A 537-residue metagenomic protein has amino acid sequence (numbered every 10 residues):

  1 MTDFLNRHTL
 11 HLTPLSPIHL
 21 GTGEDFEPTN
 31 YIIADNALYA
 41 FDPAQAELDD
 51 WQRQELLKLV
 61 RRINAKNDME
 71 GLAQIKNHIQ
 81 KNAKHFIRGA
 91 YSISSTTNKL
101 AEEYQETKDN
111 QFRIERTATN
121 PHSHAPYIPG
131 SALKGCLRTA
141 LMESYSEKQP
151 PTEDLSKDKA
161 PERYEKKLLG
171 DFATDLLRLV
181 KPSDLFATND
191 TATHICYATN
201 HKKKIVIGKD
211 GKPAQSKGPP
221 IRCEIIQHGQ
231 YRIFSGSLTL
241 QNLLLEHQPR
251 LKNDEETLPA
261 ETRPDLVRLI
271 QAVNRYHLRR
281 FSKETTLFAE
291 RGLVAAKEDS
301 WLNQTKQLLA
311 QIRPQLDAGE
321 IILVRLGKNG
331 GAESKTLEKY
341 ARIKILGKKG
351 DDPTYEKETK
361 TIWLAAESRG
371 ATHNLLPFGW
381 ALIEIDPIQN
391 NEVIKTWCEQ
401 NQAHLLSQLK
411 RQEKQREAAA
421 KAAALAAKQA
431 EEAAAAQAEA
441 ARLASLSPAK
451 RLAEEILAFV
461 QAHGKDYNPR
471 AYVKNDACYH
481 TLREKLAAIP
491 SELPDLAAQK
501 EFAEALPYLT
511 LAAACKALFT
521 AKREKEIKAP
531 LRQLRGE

Functional and structural regions predicted by a protein language model:
M1-E537: Basic, Gly/Ser/Thr-rich N-terminal segments that form RNA-phosphate-binding interfaces in CRISPR RAMP
